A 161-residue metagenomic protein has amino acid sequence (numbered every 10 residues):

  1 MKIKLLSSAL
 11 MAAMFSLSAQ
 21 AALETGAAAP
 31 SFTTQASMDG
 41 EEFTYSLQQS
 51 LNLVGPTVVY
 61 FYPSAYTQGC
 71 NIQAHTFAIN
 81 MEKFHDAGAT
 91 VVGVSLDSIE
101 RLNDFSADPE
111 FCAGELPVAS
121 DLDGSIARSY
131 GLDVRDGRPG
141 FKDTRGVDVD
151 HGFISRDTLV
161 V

Functional and structural regions predicted by a protein language model:
M1-Q20: Gram-negative bacterial Sec-dependent N-terminal signal peptides
Q20-A28: Cleaved targeting-peptide boundary
S31-T33, D157: Conserved beta-strand and immediately adjacent loop positions that scaffold enzyme active sites
T33-P56: A short beta-strand-turn-helix
T57, Y62-Y66, S98: Short pre-active-site segment immediately N-terminal to redox-active cysteine/selenocysteine motifs in thiol-based
V58-V59, V91, T158: Hydrophobic beta-strand anchors of alpha/beta hydrolase catalytic cores
N71-I126: Structural microenvironment flanking redox-active thiols in thiol-disulfide oxidoreductases
L116-V161: Thiol/selenol-based redox catalytic cores and closely related redox-interacting motifs
